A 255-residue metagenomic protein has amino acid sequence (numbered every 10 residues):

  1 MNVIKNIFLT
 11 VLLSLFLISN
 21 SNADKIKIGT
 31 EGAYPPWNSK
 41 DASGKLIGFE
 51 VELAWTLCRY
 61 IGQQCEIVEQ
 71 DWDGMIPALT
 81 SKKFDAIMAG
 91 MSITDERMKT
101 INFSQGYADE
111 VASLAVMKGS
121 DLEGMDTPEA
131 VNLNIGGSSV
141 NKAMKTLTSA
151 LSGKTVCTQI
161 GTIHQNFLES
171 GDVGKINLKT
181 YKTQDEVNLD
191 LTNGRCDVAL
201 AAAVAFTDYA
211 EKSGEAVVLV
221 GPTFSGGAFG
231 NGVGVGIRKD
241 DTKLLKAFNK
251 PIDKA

Functional and structural regions predicted by a protein language model:
I7-F16: Bacterial N-terminal signal peptides
I18-A23: Sec/Tat signal peptide C-region and signal peptidase I cleavage site
D24-I93, K99: Extracytoplasmic small-molecule ligand-binding "clamshell" domains of the periplasmic binding protein/Venus flytrap
G32, D109-S113, A203-I252: Periplasmic-binding protein-like
V51, E66-P77, N141-M144, L178-N193 (+1 more regions): Short helix-initiation/N-cap motifs at beta->coil->alpha
C58-E69, A150-T155, S170-T183, N193-R195: A local structural motif
Q63, S92, K99, F103-V156 (+1 more regions): A conserved helix-loop-strand patch within extracytoplasmic ligand-binding domains of the periplasmic binding
D73-P77, G90-T100, N166-G171, D185 (+2 more regions): A ligand-binding cleft/hinge motif common to bilobed small-molecule-binding domains
